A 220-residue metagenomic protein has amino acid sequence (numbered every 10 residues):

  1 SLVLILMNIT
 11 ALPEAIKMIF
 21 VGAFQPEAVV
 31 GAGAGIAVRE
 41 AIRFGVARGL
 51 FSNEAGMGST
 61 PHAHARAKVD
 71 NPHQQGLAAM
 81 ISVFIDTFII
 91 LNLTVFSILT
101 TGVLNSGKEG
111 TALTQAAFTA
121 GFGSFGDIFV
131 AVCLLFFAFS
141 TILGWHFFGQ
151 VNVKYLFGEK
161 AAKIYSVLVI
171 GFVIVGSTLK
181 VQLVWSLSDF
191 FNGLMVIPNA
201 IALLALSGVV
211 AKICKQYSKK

Functional and structural regions predicted by a protein language model:
S1-L4, T87-L91, K163-F172, P198-A202: Small-residue-rich segments of transmembrane alpha-helices in multi-pass membrane proteins, especially helix faces
V3, G35, R39-L50, F129-S140 (+2 more regions): Hydrophobic alpha-helical transmembrane segments of multi-pass membrane proteins
V3-F20, P26, V30-G33, R66-V69 (+2 more regions): Extracellular/periplasmic helix-exit of transmembrane alpha-helices
I5-I16, L93-V130, F139-Q150, F172-F191: Transmembrane helix-loop junctions in multi-pass membrane proteins
A28-S52, I89-N92, F96, F122-F136 (+1 more regions): Select transmembrane alpha-helical segments in multipass membrane proteins
G49-P72, M80-V83: Helix-loop junctions at the membrane interface of multi-pass solute transporters
A67-K68, A79-F84, V169, V173 (+1 more regions): Transmembrane helix-bundle signature of multi-pass membrane transporters/permeases
G193, I197-K220: Terminal cytosolic tails of multi-pass membrane transporters, especially the segment immediately following the final
